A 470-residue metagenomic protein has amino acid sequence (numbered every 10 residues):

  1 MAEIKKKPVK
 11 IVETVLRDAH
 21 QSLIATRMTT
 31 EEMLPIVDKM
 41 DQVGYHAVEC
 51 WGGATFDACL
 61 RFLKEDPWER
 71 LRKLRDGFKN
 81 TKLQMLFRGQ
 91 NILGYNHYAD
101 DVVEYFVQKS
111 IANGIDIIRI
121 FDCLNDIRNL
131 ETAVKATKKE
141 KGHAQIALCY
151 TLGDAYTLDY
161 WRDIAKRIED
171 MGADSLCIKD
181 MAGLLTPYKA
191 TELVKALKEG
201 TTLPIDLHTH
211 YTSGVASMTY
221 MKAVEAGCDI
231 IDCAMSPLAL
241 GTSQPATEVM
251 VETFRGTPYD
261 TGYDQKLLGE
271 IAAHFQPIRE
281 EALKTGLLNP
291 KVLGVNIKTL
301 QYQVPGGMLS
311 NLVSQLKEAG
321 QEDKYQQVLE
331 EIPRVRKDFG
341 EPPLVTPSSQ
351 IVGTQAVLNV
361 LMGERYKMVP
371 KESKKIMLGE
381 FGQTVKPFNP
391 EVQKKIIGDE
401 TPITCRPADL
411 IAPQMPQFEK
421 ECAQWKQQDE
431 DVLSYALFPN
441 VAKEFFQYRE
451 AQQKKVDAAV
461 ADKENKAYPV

Functional and structural regions predicted by a protein language model:
M1-I24, L71-D76: N-terminal amphipathic alpha-helix/helix-capping segment at the start of soluble metabolic enzymes
I11, A19, M40, I120 (+4 more regions): Conserved, mostly hydrophobic/aromatic
P35, K39-C59, N289-T299, Q303-V470: Terminal or standalone catalytic/regulatory effector modules within metabolic enzymes and repeat proteins
G52-E169, L176, G183-P187: Active-site beta->alpha loop and helix N-cap motifs at the rims of alpha/beta catalytic domains
I120-C123, D180, A226-S243: Glycine-rich phosphate-binding active-site loops on the catalytic face of alpha/beta enzymes
Y156-I168, S213-D229: Catalytic cores of alpha/beta
A239-T261: C-terminal helical cap(s) of enzyme catalytic domains, especially alpha/beta-barrels
